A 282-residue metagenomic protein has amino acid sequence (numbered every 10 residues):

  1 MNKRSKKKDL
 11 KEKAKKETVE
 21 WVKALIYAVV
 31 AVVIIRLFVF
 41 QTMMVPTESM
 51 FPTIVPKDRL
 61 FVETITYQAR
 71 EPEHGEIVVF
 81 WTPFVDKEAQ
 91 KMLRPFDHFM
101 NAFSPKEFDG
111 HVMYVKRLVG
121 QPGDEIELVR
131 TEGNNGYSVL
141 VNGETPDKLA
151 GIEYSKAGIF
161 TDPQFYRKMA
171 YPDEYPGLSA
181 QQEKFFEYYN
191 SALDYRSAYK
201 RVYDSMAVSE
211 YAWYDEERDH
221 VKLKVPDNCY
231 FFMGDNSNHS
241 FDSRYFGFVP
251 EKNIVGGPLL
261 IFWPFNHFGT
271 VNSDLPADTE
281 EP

Functional and structural regions predicted by a protein language model:
N2-V19, V55-P282: Soluble "head" domains of membrane/secretory-pathway proteins
L10-A14, V30, M43: Enrichment for repetitive, rod-forming helical segments
K23-F40: Hydrophobic membrane-insertion alpha-helices, especially the h-region of bacterial N-terminal signal peptides
V29-V32, E48-S49, I65-Q68: Intrinsically disordered, low-complexity boundary segments flanking structured domains
Q41-D58: Alpha-helical transmembrane signal-anchor/signal-peptide segments
